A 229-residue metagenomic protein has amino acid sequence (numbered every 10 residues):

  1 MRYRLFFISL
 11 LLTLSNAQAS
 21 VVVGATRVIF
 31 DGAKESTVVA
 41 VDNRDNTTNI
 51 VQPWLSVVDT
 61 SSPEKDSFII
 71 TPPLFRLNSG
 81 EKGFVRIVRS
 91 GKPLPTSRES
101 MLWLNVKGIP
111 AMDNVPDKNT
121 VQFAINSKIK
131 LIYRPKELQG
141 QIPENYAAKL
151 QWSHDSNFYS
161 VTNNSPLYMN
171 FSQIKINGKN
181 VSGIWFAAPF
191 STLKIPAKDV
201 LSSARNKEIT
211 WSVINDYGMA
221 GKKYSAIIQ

Functional and structural regions predicted by a protein language model:
R4-L14: Sec-dependent N-terminal signal peptides
A19-A40, Q141-H154: Beta-sheet-dominated interaction scaffolds and their linkers
K34-S36, K82, E99-M101, N126-K128 (+1 more regions): Extracytoplasmic
T37-N43, I87, L102-V106, F158-N163: Buried hydrophobic-core signal for structured, non-transmembrane domains
R44-S62, N164-V181: Short acidic, flexible loop segments centered on an aromatic residue
S61-L94, G178-A204: Intrinsically disordered, low-complexity Pro/Gly/Ser/Thr-rich segments with frequent PxxP/GP/PP motifs and embedded
K92-L138, I142-N145, S203-Q229: Terminal connector regions
S153-Q229: Intrinsically disordered, low-complexity segments enriched in serine, threonine, and glycine
